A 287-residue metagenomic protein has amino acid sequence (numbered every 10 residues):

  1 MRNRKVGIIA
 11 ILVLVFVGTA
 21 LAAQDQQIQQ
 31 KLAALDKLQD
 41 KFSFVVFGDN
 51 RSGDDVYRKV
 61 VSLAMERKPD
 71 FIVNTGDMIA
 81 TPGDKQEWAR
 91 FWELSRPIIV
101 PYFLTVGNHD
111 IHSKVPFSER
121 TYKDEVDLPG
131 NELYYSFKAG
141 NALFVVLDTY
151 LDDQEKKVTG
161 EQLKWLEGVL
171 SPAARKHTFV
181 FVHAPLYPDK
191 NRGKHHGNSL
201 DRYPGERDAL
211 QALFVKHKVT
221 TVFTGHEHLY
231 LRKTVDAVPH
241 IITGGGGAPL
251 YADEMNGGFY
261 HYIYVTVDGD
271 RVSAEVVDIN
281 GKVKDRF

Functional and structural regions predicted by a protein language model:
M1-I8: Bacterial N-terminal signal peptides that target proteins for export
I9-G18: Bacterial N-terminal signal peptides
A22-R90, P188-D189: N-terminal active-site segment of His-dependent metallophosphoesterases
Q26-Q29, S43, Q86-T178, G193-T221 (+2 more regions): Extended active-site neighborhood of metal-dependent phosphoesterases/phosphodiesterases
D49, G76-D77, G107-N108, H183 (+1 more regions): Active-site glycine-centered loops adjacent to acidic/histidine catalytic or metal-binding residues that shape
P185-Y187, H196: C-terminal structured domain segments across diverse proteins
R271, D278-F287: Acidic, His/Gly-rich catalytic cores of divalent-metal-dependent hydrolytic chemistry
